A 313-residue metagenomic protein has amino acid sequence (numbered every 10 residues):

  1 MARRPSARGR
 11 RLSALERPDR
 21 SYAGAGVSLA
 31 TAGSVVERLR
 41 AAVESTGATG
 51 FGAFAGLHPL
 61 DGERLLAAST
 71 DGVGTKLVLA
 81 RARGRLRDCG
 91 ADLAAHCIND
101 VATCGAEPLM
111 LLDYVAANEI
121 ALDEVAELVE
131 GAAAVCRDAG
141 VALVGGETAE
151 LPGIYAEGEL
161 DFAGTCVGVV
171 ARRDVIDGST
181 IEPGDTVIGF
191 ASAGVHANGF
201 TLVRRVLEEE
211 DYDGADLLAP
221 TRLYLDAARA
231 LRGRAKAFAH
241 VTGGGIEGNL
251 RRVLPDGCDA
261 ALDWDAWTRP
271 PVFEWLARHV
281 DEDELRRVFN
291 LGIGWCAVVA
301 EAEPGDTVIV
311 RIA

Functional and structural regions predicted by a protein language model:
R3-R4, R11-G26, V35, A41 (+4 more regions): Glycine-/charge-enriched secondary-structure boundary and capping motifs
L29: Conserved "HGTGT" condensation-loop signature of ketosynthase/thiolase-family condensing enzymes that catalyze
R38-A193: Glycine-rich phosphate/pyrophosphate-binding loop regions near the starts of catalytic domains
A80-R81, T201, L250-R252: Short amphipathic alpha-helical segments
V167, V203, A297-A300: Short beta-strand-to-turn element immediately C-terminal to the catalytic PLP-Schiff-base lysine in fold type I
A193, N198-G199: Glycine/GP-enriched mid-protein hinge/lid loop-to-helix segment characteristic of carbohydrate kinases
F200-D211: Short, compositionally biased
